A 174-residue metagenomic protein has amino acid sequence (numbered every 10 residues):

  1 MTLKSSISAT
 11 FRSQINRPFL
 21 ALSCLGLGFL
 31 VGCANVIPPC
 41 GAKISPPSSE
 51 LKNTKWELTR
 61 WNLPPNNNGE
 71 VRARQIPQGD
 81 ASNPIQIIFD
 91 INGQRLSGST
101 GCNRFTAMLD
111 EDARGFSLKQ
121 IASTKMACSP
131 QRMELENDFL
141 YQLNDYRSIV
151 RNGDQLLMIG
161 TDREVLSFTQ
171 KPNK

Functional and structural regions predicted by a protein language model:
T2-F11, F19, C33-K174: Lipid interaction determinants
A21-G32: Bacterial N-terminal signal peptides
